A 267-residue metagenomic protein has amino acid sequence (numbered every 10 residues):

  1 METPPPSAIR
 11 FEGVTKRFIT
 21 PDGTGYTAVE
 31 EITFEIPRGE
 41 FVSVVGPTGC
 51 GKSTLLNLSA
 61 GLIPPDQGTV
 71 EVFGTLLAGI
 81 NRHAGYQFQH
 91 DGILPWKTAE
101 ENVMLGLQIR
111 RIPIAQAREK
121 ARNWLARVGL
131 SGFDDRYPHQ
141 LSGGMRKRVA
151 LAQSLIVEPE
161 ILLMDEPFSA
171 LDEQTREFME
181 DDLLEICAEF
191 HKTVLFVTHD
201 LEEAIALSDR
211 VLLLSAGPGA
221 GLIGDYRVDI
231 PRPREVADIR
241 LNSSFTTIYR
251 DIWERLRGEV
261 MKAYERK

Functional and structural regions predicted by a protein language model:
V45-P47: The feature captures the beta-strand-to-loop junction immediately N-terminal to the Walker
A60: Helix-to-loop junction immediately C-terminal to a conserved catalytic motif
G68-G79: Conserved ABC transporter NBD signature motif
K97-M104: Short coil-to-helix segment of the ABC ATPase nucleotide-binding domain corresponding to the Q-loop/switch region
M104, Q108, A115-F133, E185: Conserved ABC ATPase "signature" region
R136-H139, V157: Conserved signature/switch motifs of ABC ATPase nucleotide-binding domains
